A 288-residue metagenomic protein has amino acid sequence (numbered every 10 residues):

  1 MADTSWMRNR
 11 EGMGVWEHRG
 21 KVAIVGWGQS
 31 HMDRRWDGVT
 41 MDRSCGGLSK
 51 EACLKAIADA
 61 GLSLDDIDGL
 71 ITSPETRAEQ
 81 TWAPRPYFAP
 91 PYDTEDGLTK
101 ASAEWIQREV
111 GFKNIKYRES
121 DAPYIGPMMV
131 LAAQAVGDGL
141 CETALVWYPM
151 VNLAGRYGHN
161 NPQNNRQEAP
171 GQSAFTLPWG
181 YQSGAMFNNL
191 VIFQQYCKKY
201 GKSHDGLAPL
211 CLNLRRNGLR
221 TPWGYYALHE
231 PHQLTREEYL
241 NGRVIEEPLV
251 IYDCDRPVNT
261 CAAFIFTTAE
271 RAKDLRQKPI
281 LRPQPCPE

Functional and structural regions predicted by a protein language model:
A2-G46, K55, A208-L212, V244-E288: Condensing-enzyme catalytic core mediating Claisen C-C bond formation in acyl metabolism
M7-E11, L54-A58, P127-Q134, I192-F193 (+1 more regions): Short alpha-helical segments and helix-capping/turn motifs at coil-helix boundaries
H18, A78-N188, L228-C254, E288: Conserved catalytic cysteine-centered active-site region of acyl-thioester-dependent Claisen-condensing enzymes
C45-G61, S102-A103, M128, N189-F193: Short, well-ordered amphipathic alpha-helical segments that serve as non-catalytic structural scaffolds within diverse
L54-D68, Y196-G201, D274: Phosphate/pyrophosphate-binding loops at sites that engage ATP/ADP/AMP, CoA/4′-phosphopantetheine, polyphosphate
L64-P74, K116-S120, A144-P149, D205-N213 (+1 more regions): Beta-strand segments within the central parallel beta-sheet cores of soluble alpha/beta enzyme folds
E119-M150, M186-W223, F264-E270: Active-site-proximal alpha-helical scaffold in enzymes
H204-C211, R220-P222, Q233, E237-G242 (+1 more regions): Acidic-enriched catalytic cores of C-N bond-cleaving enzymes acting on peptides and small amides
